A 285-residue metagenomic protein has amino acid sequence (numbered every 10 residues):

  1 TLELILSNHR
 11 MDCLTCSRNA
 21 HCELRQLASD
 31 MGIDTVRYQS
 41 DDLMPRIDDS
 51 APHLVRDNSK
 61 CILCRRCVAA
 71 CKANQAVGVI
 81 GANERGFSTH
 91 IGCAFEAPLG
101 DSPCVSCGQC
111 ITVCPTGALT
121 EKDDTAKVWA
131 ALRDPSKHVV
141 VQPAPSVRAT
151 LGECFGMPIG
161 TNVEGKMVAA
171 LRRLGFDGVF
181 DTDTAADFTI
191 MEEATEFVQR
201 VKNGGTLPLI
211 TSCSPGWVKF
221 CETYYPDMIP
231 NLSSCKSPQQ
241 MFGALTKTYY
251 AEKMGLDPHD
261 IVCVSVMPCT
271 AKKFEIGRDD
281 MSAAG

Functional and structural regions predicted by a protein language model:
L2-S106, T112, L119-D134, H138: Fe-S ferredoxin-like electron-transfer domains and their immediately adjacent linker/connector regions across
L6, E121-G285: Iron-sulfur-associated redox domains of electron-transfer enzymes in respiratory and anaerobic energy metabolism
P52-R56, C93, Q109, G152-C154 (+1 more regions): Glycine- and acidic
Q75, C114, Y250-M254: Structural motif corresponding to the C-terminal cap of alpha-helices
